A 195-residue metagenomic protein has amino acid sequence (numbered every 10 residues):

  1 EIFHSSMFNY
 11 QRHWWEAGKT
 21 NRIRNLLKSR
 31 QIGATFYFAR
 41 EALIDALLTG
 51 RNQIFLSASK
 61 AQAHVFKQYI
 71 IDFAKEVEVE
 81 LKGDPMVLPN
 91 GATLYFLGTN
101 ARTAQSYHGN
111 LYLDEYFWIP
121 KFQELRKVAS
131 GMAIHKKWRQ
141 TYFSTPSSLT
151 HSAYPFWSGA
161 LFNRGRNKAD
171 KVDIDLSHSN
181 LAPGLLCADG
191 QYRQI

Functional and structural regions predicted by a protein language model:
E1-I195: Phosphate/NTP-binding elements of NTP-utilizing enzymes
